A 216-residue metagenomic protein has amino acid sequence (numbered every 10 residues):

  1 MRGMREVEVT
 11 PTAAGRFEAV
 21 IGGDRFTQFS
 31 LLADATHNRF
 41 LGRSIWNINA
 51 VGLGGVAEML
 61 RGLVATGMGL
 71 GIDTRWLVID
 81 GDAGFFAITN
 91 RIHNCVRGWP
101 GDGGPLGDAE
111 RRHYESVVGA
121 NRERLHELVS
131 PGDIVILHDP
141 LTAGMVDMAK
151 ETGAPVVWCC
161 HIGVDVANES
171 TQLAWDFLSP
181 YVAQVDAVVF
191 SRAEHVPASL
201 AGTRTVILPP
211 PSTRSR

Functional and structural regions predicted by a protein language model:
M1-R216: Catalytic cores of nucleotide-sugar-dependent glycosyltransferases that transfer UDP/GDP/TDP-activated
